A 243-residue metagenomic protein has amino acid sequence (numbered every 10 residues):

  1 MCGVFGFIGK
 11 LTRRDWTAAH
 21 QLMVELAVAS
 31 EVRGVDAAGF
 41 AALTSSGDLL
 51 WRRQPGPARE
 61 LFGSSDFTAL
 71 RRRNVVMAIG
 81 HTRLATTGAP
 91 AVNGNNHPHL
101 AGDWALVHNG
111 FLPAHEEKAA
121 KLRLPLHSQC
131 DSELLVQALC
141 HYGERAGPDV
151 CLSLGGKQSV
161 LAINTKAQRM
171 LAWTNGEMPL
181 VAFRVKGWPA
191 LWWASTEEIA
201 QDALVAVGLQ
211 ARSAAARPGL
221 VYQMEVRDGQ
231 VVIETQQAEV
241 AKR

Functional and structural regions predicted by a protein language model:
M1-R243: Conserved short alpha-helical segments that host acidic/polar catalytic motifs at enzyme active sites
